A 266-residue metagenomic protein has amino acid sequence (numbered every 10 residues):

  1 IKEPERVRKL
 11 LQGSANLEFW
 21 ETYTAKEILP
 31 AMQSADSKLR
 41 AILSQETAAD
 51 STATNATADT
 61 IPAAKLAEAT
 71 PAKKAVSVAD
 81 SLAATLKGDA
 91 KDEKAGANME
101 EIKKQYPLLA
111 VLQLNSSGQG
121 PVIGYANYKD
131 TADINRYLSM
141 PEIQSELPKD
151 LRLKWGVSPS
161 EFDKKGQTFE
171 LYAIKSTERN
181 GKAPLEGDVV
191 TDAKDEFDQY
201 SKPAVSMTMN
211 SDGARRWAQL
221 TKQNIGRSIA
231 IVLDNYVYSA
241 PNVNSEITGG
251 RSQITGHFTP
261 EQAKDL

Functional and structural regions predicted by a protein language model:
I1-V243, S252: Non-transmembrane, solvent-exposed regions of membrane trafficking/translocation machinery
L233, T248-L266: Extended, hydrophilic extramembrane loops/domains of integral membrane proteins
